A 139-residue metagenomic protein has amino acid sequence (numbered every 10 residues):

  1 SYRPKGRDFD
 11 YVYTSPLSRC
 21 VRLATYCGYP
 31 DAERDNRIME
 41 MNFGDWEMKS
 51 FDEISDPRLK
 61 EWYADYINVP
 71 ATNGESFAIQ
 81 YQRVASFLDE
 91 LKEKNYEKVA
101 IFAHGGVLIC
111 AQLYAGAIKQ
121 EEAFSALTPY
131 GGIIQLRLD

Functional and structural regions predicted by a protein language model:
S1, Y81-L88: Short, amphipathic alpha-helical "lid/cap" segments that border enzyme active or binding sites
S1-P30, E75: Active-site-proximal alpha-helix that buttresses catalytic centers in soluble enzyme cores
V12, A32, I133-Q135: Conserved beta-strand scaffold positions in the cores of enzyme catalytic domains, especially in NTP/NDP-utilizing
T14-S15, Q82, F102-A103: Short beta-strand scaffold positions
S18, I38, G106: Catalytic metal-binding/acid-base residues of hydrolase active sites
V21, S86-D139: Active-site-adjacent alpha-helix immediately C-terminal to a catalytic or transition-state-stabilizing loop
C27-R83: Phosphate-handling substructures
